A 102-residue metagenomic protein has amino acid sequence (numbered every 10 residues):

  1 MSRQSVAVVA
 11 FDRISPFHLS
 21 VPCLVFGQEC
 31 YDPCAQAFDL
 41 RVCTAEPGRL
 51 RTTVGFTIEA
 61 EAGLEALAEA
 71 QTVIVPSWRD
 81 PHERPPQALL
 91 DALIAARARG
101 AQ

Functional and structural regions predicted by a protein language model:
M1-A101: Extended, subdomain-level signal for the structured scaffold at the beginning of enzyme domains
